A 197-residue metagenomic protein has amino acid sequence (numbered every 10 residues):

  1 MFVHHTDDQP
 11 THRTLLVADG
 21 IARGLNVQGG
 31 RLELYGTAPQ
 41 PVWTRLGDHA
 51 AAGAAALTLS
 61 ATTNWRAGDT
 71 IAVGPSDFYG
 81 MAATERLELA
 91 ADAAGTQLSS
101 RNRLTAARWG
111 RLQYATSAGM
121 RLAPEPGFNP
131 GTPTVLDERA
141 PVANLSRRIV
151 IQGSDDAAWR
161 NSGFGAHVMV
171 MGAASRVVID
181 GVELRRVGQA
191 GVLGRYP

Functional and structural regions predicted by a protein language model:
M1-P197: Beta-strand/loop edge motif enriched in small/polar residues
